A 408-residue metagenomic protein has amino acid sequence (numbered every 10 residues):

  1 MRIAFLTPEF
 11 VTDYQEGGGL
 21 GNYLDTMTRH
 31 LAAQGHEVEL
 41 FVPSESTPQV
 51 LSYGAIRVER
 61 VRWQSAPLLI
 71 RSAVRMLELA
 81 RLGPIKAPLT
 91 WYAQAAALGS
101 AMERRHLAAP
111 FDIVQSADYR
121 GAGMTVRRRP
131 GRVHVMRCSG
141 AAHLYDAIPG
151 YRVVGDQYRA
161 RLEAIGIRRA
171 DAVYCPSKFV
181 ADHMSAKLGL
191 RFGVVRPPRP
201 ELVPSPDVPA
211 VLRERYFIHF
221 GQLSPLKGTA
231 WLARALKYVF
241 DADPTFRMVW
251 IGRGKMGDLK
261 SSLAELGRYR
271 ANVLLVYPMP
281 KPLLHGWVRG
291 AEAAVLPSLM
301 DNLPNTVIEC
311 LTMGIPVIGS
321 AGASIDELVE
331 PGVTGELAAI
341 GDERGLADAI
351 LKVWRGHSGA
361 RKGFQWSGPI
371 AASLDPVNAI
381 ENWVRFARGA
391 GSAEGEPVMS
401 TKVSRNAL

Functional and structural regions predicted by a protein language model:
A96-A97, L144-I165, E201: Nucleotide-sugar donor phosphate/pyrophosphate-binding loop at the beta->alpha transition of glycosyltransferases
M124-T125, Y145, A164-F192, E201: A short, active-site helix/loop in glycosyltransferases that binds the activated sugar's phosphate group
I167, P278, G286-A291: Short alpha-helical donor nucleotide-sugar binding micro-motif in glycosyltransferases
P209-K227, A233-L236, V249: Conserved donor-binding/catalytic core segment of Leloir-type glycosyltransferases
K260-M279: Nucleotide-activated donor-binding/catalytic signature segment of Leloir-type glycosyltransferases, i.e., the conserved
L299: Aromatic "clamp/platform" in nucleotide-sugar-dependent glycosyltransferases that forms part of the donor/acceptor
P316-G319: Short hydrophobic beta-strand element within catalytic cores of glycosyltransferases and related nucleotide-activated
P331-G332, E336-E343, K352-S358: Conserved acidic donor-binding segment of nucleotide-sugar-dependent glycosyltransferases
